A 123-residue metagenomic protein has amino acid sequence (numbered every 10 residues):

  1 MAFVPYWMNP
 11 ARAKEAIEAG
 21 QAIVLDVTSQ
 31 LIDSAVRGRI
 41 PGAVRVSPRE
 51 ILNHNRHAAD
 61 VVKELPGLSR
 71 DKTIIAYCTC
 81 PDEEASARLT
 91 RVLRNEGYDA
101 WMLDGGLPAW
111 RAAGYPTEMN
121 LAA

Functional and structural regions predicted by a protein language model:
M1-A35, E118-A123: Flexible, polar/low-complexity N-terminal or interdomain linker segments that lie immediately upstream of folded
M1-P5, E50-N55: Short, flexible loop segments at the rims of nucleotide/cofactor-binding pockets, characterized by
S34-P41, W110: Short loop/helix-cap segments at secondary-structure boundaries that form the rim of catalytic
G38, R56, A87-R88: Generic recognition of short, well-ordered alpha-helical segments
P41-P48, G97-L103: Short hydrophobic/aromatic-enriched beta-strand-loop microsegments
I51-A59, W110-A113: Short, charged, surface-exposed secondary-structure boundary motifs
D60-R111: Catalytic cysteine-centered active loop of the rhodanese-like fold, especially the PTP/DSP P-loop
A87, R91, P116-A123: Active-site-adjacent betaalpha module
